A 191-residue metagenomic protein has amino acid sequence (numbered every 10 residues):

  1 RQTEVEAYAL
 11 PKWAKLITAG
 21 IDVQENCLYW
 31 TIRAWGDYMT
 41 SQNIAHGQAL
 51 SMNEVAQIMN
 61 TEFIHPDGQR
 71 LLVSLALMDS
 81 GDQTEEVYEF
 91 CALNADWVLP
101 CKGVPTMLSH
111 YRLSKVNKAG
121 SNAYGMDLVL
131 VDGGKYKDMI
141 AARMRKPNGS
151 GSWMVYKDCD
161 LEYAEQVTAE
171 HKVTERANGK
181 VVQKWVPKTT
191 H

Functional and structural regions predicted by a protein language model:
Q2, Y8-P11, A19, W30 (+1 more regions): Mg2+-dependent endonuclease catalytic cores in nucleic-acid-processing enzymes, primarily RNase H-like
Q24-Y29: Short acidic, Gly/Ser-rich segments with clustered Asp/Glu that frequently serve as metal-coordination loops in enzyme
N178-T190: Short, solvent-exposed helix-loop connector elements
